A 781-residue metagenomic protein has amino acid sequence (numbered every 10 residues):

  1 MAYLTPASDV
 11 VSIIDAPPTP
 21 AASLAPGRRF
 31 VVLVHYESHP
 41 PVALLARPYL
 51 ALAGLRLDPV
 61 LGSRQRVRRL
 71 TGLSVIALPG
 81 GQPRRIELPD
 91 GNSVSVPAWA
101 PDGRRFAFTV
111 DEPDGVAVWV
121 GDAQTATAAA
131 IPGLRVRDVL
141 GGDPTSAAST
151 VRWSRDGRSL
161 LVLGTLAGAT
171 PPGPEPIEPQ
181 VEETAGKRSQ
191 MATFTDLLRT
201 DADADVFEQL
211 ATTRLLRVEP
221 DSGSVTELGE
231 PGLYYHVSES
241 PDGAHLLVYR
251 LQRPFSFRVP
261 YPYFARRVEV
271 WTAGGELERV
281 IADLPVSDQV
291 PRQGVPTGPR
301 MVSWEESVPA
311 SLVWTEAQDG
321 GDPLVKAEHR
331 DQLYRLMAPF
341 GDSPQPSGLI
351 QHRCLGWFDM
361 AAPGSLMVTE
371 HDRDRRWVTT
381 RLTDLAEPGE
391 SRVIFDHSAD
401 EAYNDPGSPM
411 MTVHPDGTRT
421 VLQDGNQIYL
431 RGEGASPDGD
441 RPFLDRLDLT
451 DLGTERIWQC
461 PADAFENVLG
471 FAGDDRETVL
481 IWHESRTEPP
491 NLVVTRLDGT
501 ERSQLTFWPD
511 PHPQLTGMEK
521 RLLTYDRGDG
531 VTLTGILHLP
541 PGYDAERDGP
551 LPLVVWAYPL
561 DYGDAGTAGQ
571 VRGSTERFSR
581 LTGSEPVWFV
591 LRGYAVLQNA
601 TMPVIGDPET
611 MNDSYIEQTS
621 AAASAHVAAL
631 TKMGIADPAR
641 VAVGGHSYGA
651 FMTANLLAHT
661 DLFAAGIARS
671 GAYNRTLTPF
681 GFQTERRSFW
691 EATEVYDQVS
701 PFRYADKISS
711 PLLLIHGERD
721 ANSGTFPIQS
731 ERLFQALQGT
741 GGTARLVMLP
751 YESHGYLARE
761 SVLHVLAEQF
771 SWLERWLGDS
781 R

Functional and structural regions predicted by a protein language model:
M1-G499, F507, P511-G517, G569-Q570: Beta-propeller folds
V67-L73, L78, G573-R781: Active-site-proximal cap/loop segments of hydrolase catalytic domains
L163, H538, W556-A557, G644 (+1 more regions): Short hydrophobic segments within beta-strands
V268, L312, I394, L492 (+6 more regions): Conserved hydrophobic/aromatic pocket- or pore-lining residues that grip, position, or stack substrates in active sites
W271-E278, P339-G341, D372-R375, T383-E390 (+8 more regions): Secondary-structure transition/capping motifs at alpha-helix termini and the adjoining loop/turn into the next element
T506-G549: N-terminal cap/lid segment of alpha/beta-hydrolase-fold proteins
D544-D548, V554-T575: Short, surface-exposed "cap/lid" segments of acyl-processing enzymes
